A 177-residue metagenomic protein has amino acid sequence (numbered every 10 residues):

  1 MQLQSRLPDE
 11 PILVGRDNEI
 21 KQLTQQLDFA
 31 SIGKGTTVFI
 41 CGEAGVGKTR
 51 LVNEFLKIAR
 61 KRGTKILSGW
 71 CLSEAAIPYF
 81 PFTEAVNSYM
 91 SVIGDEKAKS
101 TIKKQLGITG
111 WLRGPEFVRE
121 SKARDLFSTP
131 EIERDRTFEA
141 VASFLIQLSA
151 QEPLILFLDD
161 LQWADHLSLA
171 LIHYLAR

Functional and structural regions predicted by a protein language model:
M1-R177: Key residue(s) within conserved catalytic/signature motifs
